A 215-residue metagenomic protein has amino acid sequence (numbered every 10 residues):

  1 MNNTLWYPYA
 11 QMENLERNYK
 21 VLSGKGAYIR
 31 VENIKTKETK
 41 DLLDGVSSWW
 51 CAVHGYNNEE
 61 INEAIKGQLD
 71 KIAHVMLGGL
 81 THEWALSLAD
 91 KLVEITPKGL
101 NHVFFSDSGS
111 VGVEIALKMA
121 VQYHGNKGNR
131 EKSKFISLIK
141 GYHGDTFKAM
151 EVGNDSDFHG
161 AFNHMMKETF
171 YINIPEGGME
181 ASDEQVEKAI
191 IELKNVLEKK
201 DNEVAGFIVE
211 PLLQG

Functional and structural regions predicted by a protein language model:
M1-N101, A189: N-terminal glycine-rich, Lys/His-bearing helix-loop that initiates the first secondary-structure elements of many
I29, F207-V209: Short beta-strand motif preference
D44, Q68, E114, H143 (+1 more regions): Acidic active-site catalytic centers that drive phospho-/nucleotidyl reactions and related ester hydrolyses
S48, G141, P211-Q214: Short glycine-rich anion-binding loops that position phosphate/pyrophosphate groups of nucleotides and phosphorylated
G78-H82, S182-V186, G215: Short acidic-aromatic active-site loops that bind/stabilize oxyanions
D90-G206: PLP-dependent aspartate aminotransferase-fold enzymes
E176-G178, E210-G215: Conserved PLP phosphate-binding loop immediately N-terminal to the Schiff-base lysine helix in PLP-dependent enzymes
